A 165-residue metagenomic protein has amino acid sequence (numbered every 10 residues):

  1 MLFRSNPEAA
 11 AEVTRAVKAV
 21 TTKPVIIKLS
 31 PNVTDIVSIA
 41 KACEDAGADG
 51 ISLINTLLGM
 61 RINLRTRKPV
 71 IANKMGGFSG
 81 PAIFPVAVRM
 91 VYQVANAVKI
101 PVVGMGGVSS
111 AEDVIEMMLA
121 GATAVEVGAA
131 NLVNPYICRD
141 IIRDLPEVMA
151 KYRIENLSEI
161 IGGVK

Functional and structural regions predicted by a protein language model:
M1-L2: Short, small-residue-biased leader/transition segments that mark boundaries at the very start of proteins
A10-R15, V37-K41, V91, V114 (+1 more regions): Generic structural signal for well-ordered alpha-helices, preferentially at hydrophobic/aromatic core positions
K18, E44-G47, M118: Non-catalytic positions within long, well-ordered alpha-helices that form the structural scaffold/packing of enzyme
V20-P31, N96-M105: Short beta-strand/loop segments at the ligand-binding rim of alpha/beta enzyme cores
V25-G50: Active-site glycine- and acidic-residue-rich loops that bind and position anionic ligands or nucleotide-like cofactors
P31-D35, L57, V108-S110, N131: Active-site-proximal loop/turn and secondary-structure-junction residues that shape catalytic pockets, frequently
I54-F78: Histidine/lysine/aspartate-rich catalytic loop segments that bind and position anionic ligands
F78-K99, V103, S109-K165: Alpha/beta catalytic cores of nucleotide-metabolism and tRNA/nucleoside-modifying enzymes
